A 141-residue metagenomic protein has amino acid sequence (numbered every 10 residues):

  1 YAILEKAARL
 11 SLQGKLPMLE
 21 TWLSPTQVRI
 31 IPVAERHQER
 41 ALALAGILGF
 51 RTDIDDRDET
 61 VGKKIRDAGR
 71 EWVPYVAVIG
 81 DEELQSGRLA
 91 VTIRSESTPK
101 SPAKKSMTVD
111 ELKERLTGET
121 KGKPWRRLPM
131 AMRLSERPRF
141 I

Functional and structural regions predicted by a protein language model:
Y1-I141: NTP/phosphate- and nucleic-acid-binding module
